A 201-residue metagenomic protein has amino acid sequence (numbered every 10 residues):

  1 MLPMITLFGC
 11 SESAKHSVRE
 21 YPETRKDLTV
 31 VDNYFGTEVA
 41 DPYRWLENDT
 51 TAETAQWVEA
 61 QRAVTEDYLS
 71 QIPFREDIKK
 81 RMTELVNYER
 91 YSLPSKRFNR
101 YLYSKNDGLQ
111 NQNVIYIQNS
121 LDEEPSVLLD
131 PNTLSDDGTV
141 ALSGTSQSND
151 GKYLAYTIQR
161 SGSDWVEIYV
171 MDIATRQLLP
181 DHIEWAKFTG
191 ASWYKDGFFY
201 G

Functional and structural regions predicted by a protein language model:
M4-G201: Beta-propeller folds
